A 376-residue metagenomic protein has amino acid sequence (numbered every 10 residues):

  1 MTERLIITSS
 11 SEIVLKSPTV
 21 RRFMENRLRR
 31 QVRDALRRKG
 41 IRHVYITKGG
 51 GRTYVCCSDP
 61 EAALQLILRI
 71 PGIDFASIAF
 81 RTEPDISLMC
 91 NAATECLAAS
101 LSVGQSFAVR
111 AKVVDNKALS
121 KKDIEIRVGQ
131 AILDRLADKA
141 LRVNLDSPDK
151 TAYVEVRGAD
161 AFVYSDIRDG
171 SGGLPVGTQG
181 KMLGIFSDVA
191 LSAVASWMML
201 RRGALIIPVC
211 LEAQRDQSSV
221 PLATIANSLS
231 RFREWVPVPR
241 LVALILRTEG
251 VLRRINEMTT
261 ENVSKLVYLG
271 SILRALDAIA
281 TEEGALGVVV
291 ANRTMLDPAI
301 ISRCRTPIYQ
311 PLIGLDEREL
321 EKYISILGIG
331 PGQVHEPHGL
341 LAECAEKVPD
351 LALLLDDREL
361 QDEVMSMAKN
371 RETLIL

Functional and structural regions predicted by a protein language model:
M1-R22: Short glycine-/aliphatic-rich beta-strand segments at the starts of folded cytosolic domains
R4-I7, F23-N26, Q31, A35 (+4 more regions): Nucleotide-activated chemistry modules centered on ATP-dependent adenylation/adenylyltransferase
E12-L15, V114-N116, V251, T260: A short, flexible beta-alpha/helix-coil linker loop
K16, S120, Q217-P221: Secondary-structure boundary/capping motif
R21, E25, R29, P60-L64 (+5 more regions): Generic alpha-helical secondary structure
D34-K112: Non-catalytic nucleic-acid substrate-recognition regions in nucleic-acid-modifying enzymes
E83-V176: Non-catalytic substrate-recognition/targeting regions of SAM-dependent transferases
